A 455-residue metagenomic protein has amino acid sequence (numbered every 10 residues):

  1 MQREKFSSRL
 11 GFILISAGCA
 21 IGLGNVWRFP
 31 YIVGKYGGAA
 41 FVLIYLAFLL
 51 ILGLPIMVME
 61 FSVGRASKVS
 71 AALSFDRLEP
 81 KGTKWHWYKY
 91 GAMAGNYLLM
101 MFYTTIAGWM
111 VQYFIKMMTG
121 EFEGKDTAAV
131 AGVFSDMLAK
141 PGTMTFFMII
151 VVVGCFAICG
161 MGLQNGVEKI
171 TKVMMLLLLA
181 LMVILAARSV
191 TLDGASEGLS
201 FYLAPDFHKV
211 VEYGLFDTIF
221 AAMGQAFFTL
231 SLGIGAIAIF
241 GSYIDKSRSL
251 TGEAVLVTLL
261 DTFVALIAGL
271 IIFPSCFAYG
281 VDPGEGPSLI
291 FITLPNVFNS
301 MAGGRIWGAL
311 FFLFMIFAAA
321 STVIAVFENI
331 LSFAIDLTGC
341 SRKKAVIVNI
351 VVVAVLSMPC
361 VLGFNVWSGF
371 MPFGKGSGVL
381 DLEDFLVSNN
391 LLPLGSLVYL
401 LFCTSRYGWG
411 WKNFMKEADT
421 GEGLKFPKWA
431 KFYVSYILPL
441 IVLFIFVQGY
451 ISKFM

Functional and structural regions predicted by a protein language model:
M1-W27, I56-F61, R65-Y90, D245-S249 (+1 more regions): Membrane-interface "cap" regions at the ends of multi-pass membrane proteins
Q2-F6, E168, K172-A320, I324 (+2 more regions): Membrane-embedded translocation segments of transport machinery
R3-E4, I32-Y36, A66-G91, T104-Q164 (+5 more regions): Inter-helical loop and helix-membrane interface segments of multi-pass membrane transporters/permeases
K5, G11-I13, C19, P141 (+6 more regions): Loop-to-transmembrane helix boundary motifs in multi-pass membrane proteins
K5-S16, F41-I44, T83-Y97, T145-V151 (+6 more regions): Select transmembrane alpha-helical segments in multipass membrane proteins
L10-F48, G235-G241, G252-V255, L259-L260: Transmembrane helix-boundary motif of multi-pass solute transporters/channels
A320-A325, V346-F364, D381-K416: Hydrophobic alpha-helical segments of multi-pass membrane transport proteins
G378-L401, G423-M455: A generic transmembrane alpha-helix motif of multi-pass inner-membrane proteins
